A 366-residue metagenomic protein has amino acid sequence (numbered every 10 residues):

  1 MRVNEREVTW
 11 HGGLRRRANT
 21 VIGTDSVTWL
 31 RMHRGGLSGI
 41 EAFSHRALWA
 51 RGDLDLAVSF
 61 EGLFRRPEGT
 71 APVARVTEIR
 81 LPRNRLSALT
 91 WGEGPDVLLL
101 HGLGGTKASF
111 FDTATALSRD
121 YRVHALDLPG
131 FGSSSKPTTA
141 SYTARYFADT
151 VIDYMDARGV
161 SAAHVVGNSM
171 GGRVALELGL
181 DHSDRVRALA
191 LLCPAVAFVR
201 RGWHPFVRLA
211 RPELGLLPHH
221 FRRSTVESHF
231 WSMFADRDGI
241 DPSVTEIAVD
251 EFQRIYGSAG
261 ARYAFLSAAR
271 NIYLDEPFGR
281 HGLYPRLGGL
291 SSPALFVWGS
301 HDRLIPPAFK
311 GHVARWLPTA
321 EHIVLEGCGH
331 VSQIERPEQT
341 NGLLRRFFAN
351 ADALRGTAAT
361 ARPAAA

Functional and structural regions predicted by a protein language model:
M1-T77: Feature captures hydrophobic
D55, S59-V97, R119-Y121, V160-S161 (+2 more regions): Alpha/beta-hydrolase fold catalytic core
T77, A125-V166, M170, G342: Active-site loop/oxyanion-hole signature of alpha/beta-hydrolase fold enzymes
S87-S133: Conserved HGGG/HGGXW glycine-rich cap/lid loop of the alpha/beta-hydrolase fold
L180, L189-H220: Flexible "cap/lid" loop of the alpha/beta hydrolase fold
F221-R286: Conserved alpha/beta-hydrolase catalytic His-Asp/Glu region
P277, H301-I305: Acidic catalytic loop of the alpha/beta-hydrolase fold
L290, F296-W298: Short beta-strand/loop motif that positions the catalytic acidic residue of the alpha/beta-hydrolase fold
